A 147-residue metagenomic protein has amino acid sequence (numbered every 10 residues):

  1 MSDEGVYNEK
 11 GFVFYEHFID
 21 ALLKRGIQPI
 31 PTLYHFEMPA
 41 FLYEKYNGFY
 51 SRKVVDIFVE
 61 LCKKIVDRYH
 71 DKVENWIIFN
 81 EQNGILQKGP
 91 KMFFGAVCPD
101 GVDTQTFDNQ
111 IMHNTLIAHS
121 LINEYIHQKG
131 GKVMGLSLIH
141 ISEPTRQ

Functional and structural regions predicted by a protein language model:
M1-F12: Active-site-adjacent substrate/metal-binding segments within catalytic domains of carbohydrate-active enzymes
S2, E16-S142, R146: Active-site region of glycoside hydrolase catalytic domains
